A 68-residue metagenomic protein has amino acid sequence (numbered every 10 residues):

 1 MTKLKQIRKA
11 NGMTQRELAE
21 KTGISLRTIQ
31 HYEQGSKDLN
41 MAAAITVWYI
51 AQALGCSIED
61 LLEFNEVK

Functional and structural regions predicted by a protein language model:
K3-K21: Short basic helix-loop element that most often maps to the first helix and adjoining turn of HTH DNA-binding modules
L4, L18, I29-Y32, L61: Conserved hydrophobic/aromatic packing and binding residues within compact polymer-binding modules
A10-N11, Q52, E59-K68: Short, charged recognition helix plus adjacent turn of helix-turn-helix-like nucleic-acid-binding domains
T14, S25-T28, A43, S57: Short coil turns linking two alpha-helices in DNA-binding domains
I24-L39: Recognition helix of helix-turn-helix/homeodomain-like DNA-binding domains that insert into the DNA major groove
E33, A43, N65: DNA major-groove recognition helix of helix-turn-helix
S36-Q52: Short, basic-rich loop-to-helix N-cap that marks the start of a DNA-contacting helix
